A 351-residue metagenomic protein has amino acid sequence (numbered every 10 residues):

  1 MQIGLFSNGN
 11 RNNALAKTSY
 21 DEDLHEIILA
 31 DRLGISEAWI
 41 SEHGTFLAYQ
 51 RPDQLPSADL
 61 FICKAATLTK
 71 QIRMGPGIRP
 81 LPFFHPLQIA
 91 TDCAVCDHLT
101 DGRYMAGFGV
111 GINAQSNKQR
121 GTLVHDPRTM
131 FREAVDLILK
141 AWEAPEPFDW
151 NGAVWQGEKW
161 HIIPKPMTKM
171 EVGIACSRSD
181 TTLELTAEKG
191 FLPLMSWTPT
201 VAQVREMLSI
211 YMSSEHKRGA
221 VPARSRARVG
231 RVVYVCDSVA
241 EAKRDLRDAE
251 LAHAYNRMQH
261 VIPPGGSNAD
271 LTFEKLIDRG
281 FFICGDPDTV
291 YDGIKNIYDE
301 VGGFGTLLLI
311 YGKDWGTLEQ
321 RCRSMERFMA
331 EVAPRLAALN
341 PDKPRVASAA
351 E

Functional and structural regions predicted by a protein language model:
M1-L15, Q71, N113-S116, W155-T168 (+2 more regions): N-terminal small/glycine-rich loop or linker at the start of catalytic domains across soluble metabolic enzymes
M1-L68, I72-R73, T168-M170, V346-E351: N-terminal beta1-alpha1-beta2 module of alpha/beta enzyme domains
Q2-A16, P82-D149, L192-P193, P199-V201: Flexible, glycine-rich active-site loops centered on histidine and acidic residues that chelate a metal or position
I3, E42, A65, C96 (+7 more regions): Conserved, mostly hydrophobic/aromatic
I3-S7, A38-I40, M74-P76, Y104-F108 (+4 more regions): Hydrophobic faces of well-ordered beta-strands that scaffold small-molecule active sites in alpha/beta enzyme cores
S7-D21, R79-L87, T168-R178, R279-G285: Active-site mouth loops of central-metabolism enzymes
E37-F61, P80, I112, P199 (+1 more regions): Glycine-rich, proline-tolerant flexible connector loops at the mouths of alpha/beta enzymes
H125-H161, A202-G305, A337-E351: An alpha-helical appendage that flanks or caps ligand/catalytic pockets
